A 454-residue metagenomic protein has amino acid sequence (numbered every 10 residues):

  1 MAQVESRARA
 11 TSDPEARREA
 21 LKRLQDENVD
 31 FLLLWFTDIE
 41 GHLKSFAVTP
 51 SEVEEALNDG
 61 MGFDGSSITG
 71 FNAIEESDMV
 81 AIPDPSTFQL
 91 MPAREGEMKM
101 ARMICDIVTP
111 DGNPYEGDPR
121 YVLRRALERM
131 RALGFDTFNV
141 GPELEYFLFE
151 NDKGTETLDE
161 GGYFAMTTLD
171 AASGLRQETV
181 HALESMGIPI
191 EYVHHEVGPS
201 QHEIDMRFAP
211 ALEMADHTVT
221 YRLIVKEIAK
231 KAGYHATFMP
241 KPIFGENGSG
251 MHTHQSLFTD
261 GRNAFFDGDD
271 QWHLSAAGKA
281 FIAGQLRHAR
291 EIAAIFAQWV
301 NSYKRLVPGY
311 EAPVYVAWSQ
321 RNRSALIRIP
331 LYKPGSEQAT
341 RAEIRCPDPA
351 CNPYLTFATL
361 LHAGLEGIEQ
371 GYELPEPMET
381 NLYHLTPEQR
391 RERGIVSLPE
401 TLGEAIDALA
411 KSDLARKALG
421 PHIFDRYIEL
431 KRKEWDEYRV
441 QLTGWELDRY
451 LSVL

Functional and structural regions predicted by a protein language model:
A2-L454: Glycine-rich, acidic/polar active-site loops that bind/position phosphate-bearing ligands
